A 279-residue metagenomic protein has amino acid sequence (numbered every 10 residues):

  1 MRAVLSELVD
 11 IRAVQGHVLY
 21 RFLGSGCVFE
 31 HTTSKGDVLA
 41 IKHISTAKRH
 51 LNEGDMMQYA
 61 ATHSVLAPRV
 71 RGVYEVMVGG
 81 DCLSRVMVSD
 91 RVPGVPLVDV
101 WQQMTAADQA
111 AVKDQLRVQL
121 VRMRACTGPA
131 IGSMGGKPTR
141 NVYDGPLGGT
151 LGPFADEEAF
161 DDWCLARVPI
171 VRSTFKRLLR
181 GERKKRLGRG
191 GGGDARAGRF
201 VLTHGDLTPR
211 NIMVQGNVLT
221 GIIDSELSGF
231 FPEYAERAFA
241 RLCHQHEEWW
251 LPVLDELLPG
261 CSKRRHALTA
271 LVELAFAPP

Functional and structural regions predicted by a protein language model:
M1-V18: Juxta-kinase regulatory segment immediately upstream of eukaryotic protein kinase catalytic domains
R12, G16-H17, E256-P279: Charged phosphate-binding loop/patch that engages nucleotide di/tri-phosphates or the phosphate backbone of nucleic
H17-T150, F154: ATP-binding pocket architecture of kinase catalytic cores
L39, L66, M87, V201 (+2 more regions): Protein kinase-like catalytic core scaffold
N52-D55, R186-A195, R199-V201, R210: A conserved donor-nucleotide-binding helix/loop in the catalytic core of Leloir-type glycosyltransferases
L116-L120, T203-G205, R210: Conserved kinase catalytic-core segment
Q119-G192, V201, A240-L258: Active-site catalytic-loop/activation-segment of kinase and kinase-like phosphoryl-transfer enzymes
E157, A197-T203, T208, Q215-H266: Active-site Asp-x-Gly
